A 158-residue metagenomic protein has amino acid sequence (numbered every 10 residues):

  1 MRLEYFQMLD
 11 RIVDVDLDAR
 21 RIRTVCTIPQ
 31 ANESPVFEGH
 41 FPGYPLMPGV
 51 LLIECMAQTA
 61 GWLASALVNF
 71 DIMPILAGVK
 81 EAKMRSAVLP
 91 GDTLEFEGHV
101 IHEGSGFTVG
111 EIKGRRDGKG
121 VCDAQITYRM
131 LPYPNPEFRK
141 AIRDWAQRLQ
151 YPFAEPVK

Functional and structural regions predicted by a protein language model:
M1-L3, N69: Short aromatic-glycine motifs in intrinsically disordered, low-complexity regions
E4-M47: Catalytic strand-loop segment that frames the active site of acyl-thioester-processing enzymes
F6-M8, L94, T108: Hydrophobic core residues within well-ordered beta-strands of beta-rich domains
D10-V13, K80, R85, H99-I101: Conserved positions in beta-strands of structured domains
R23-V25, E97, E111-K113: Beta-strand residues in well-ordered beta-sheet regions across diverse protein folds
G39-P48, L52-G61, L76: Compact, glycine-rich, soluble single-domain proteins
T59-E95, D123-L131: Hydrophobic beta-strand-centered segment that forms part of the acyl-chain substrate-binding groove
P90, V100-K158: HotDog/MaoC-like acyl-thioester-processing domains
